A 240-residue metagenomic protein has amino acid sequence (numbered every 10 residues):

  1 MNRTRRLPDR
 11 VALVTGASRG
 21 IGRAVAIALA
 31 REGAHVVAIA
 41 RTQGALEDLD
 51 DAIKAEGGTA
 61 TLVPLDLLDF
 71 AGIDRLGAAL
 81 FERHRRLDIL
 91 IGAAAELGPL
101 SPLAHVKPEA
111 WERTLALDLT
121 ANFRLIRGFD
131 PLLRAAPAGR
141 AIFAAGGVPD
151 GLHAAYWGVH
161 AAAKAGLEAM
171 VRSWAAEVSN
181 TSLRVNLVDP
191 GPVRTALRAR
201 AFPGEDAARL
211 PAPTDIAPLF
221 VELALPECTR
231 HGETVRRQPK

Functional and structural regions predicted by a protein language model:
R10, G57-T59, R85-I89, L133-G147 (+2 more regions): Active-site loop of short-chain dehydrogenase/reductase
S18-G20: Conserved glycine-rich cofactor-binding loop
E32-D48: Conserved glycine-rich Rossmann-like NAD(P)H-binding loop of the short-chain dehydrogenase/reductase
G44, P64-R75, P108: The beta1-alpha1 cofactor-binding region of Rossmann-like NAD(H)/NADP(H)-dependent oxidoreductases
E96, R134, A138-N180, P192: Catalytic loop of short-chain dehydrogenase/reductase
S101-L103, A110-L115: Substrate-binding pocket helix/loop in short-chain dehydrogenase/reductase
N180-L183, L187-V188, T195, G204-K240: C-terminal helical subdomain
